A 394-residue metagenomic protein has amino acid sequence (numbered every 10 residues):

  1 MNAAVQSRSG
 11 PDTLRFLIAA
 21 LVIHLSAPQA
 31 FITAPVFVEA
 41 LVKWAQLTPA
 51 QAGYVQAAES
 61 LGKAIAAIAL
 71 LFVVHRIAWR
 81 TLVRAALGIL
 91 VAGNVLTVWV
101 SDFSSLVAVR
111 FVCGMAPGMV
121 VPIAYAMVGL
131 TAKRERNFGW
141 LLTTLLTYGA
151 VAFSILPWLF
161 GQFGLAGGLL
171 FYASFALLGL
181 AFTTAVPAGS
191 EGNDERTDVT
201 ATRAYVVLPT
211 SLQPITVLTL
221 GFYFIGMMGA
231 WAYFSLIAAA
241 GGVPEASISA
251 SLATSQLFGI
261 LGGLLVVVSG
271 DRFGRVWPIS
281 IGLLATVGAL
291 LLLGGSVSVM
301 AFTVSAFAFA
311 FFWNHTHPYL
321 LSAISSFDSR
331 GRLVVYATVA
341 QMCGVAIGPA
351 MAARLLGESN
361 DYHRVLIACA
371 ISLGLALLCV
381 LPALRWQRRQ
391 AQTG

Functional and structural regions predicted by a protein language model:
P35, L212-A253, L257-I260: Extracytoplasmic gate region of multi-pass secondary transporters
I65-D102: Conserved MFS/SLC helix-loop-helix module at the cytosolic interface between two early adjacent transmembrane helices
A66-W79, G262-R275, L356-G357: Helix-to-loop junctions at the C-terminal end of transmembrane segments in multipass secondary transporters
V109-T144: Cytoplasmic helix-loop-helix junction between adjacent transmembrane helices in 12-TM secondary transporters
M119-A132, N314-D328: Intracellular juxtamembrane helix-capping segments at the cytosolic ends of symmetry-related transmembrane helices
R136, W140-E191: Helix-loop-helix hairpin linking two adjacent transmembrane segments in secondary transporters
G270-L320: C-terminal transmembrane helical hairpin of 12-TM major facilitator-type secondary transporters
F327-D361, C369: A late C-terminal transmembrane helix in Major Facilitator Superfamily
